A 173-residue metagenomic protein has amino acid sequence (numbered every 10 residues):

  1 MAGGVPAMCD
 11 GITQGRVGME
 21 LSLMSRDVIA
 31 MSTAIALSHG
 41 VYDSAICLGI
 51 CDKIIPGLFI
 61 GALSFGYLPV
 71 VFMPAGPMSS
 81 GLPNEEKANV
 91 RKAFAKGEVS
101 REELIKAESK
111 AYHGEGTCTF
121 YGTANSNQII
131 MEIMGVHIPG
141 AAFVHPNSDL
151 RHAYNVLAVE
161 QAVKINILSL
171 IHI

Functional and structural regions predicted by a protein language model:
M1-V70: Long, structured ligand/cofactor-binding scaffold of large enzymes
G4-M8, I50-K53, M73-E85, A142-F143: Short, ordered loop/turn segments at secondary-structure junctions
P6-M19, E108-H113, H137-P146, Q161-I167: Gly-rich Lys/Arg/Thr-decorated short loops/hinges at beta-loop-alpha junctions or inter-strand turns that position
V28-A36, G57-G61, K106, K110 (+3 more regions): Alpha-helical scaffold segments in soluble metabolic enzymes
G49-S64, T117-H137: Conserved phosphate/anionic-ligand binding catalytic regions in large, soluble enzymes, centered on
P56-H113: Glycine/threonine-rich beta-strand-loop-alpha-helix active-site module that forms ligand/phosphate-binding
G76, G135-A158: Terminal amphipathic helices with adjacent charged low-complexity linkers/tails
I171-I173: Conserved small/polar residues in nucleotide/adenosyl-binding loops
